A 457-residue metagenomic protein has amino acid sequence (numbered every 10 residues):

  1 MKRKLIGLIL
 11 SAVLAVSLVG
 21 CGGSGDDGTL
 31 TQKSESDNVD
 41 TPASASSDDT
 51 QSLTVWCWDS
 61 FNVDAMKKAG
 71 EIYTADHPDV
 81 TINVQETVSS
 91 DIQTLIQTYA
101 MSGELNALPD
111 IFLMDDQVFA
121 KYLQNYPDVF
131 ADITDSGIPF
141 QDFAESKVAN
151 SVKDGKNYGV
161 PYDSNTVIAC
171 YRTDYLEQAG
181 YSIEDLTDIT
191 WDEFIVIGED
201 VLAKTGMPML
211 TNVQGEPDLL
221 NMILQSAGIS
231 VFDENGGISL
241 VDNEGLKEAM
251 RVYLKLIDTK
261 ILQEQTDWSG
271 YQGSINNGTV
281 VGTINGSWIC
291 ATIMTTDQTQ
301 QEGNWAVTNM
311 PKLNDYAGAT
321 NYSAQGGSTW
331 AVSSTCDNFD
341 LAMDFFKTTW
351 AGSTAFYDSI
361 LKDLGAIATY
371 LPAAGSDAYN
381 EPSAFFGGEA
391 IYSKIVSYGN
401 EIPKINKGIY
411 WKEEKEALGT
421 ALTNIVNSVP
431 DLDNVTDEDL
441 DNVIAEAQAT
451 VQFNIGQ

Functional and structural regions predicted by a protein language model:
M1-L53, A75, A445-Q457: Short, low-complexity disordered leader/linker segments with a strong preference for bacterial N-terminal type II
D49-S60, V80-Q85, D110-I111, Y158: Short, well-ordered beta-strand elements
I72, D76-F143, Q178-G180, T279-G282 (+1 more regions): Extracytoplasmic "Venus flytrap"/periplasmic binding protein-like
L113-I168, D192-I197, M222-I223, A306-P311 (+1 more regions): Hinge/lid segment of periplasmic solute-binding proteins
D154-Y162, V167, E177, D192-S239 (+2 more regions): Extracytoplasmic/periplasmic solute-binding protein
E177, I183, D377-S383, S393-Q457: Conserved C-terminal helix/tail region of periplasmic/extracytoplasmic solute-binding proteins
A179, T259, D297-A368: Extracytoplasmic/periplasmic substrate-recognition and gating elements
I195-D200, G236-Q265, M310-L313: Glycine-centered hinge/linker elements that transmit conformational signals in sensory and ligand-binding systems
